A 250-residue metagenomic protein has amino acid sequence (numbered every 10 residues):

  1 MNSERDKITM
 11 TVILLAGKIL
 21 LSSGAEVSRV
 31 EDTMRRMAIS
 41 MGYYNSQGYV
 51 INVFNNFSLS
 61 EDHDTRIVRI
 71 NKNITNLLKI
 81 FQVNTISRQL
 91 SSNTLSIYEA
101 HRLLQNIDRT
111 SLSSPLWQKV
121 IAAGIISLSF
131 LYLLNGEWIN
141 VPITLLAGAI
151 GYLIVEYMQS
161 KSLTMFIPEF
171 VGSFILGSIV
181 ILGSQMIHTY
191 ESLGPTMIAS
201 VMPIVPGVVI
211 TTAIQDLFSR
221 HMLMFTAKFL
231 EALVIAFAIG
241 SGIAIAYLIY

Functional and structural regions predicted by a protein language model:
M1-L95: Soluble N-terminal domains of membrane-associated systems
E4, I8, A25, R29 (+9 more regions): Conserved active-site and cofactor/substrate-binding residues in soluble primary-metabolism enzymes
S23, M37, M41, I86-N93 (+6 more regions): Change "in soluble alpha/beta enzymes" to "in soluble alpha/beta proteins
K72-I126, L131-N140, E231-I239: Alpha-helical transmembrane segments and their cytosolic membrane-interface
L103-I107, G151-S162, V209-M222: C-terminal ends of transmembrane helices
L112-I187: Core alpha-helical transmembrane segments of integral membrane proteins
Q185-Y250: Generic detector of multi-pass transmembrane helix bundles and their immediately adjacent loops in polytopic membrane
